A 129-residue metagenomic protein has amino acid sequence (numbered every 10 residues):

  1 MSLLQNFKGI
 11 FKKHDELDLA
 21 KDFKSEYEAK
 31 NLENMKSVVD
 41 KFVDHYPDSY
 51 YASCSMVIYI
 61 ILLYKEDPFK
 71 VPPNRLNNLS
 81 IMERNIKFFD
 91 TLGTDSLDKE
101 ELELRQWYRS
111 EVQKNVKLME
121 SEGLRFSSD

Functional and structural regions predicted by a protein language model:
M1-I10, S127-S128: Long, contiguous interaction/recruitment modules in multidomain scaffold/adaptor proteins
F11-K12, N31, H45-D48, N74 (+1 more regions): Short coil/turn linker motifs that delimit alpha-helical repeat modules in TPR/alpha-solenoid proteins
K13-K24, Y50-D67, K99-S121: Amphipathic alpha-helical repeat scaffolds of TPR domains
H14-K41, H45: Alpha-helical segment of the N-proximal tetratricopeptide repeat
L32, P68-P73, T94-K99, L124-S127: Charged, low-complexity interaction regions
N34, V38, H45-S49, M56 (+2 more regions): Secondary-structure boundary/capping motif
S37-F42, F69-L92, D129: Alpha-helical repeat scaffolds
D44-Y51, F89-L102: Short solvent-exposed coil/turn linkers within tandem alpha-helical repeat scaffolds
